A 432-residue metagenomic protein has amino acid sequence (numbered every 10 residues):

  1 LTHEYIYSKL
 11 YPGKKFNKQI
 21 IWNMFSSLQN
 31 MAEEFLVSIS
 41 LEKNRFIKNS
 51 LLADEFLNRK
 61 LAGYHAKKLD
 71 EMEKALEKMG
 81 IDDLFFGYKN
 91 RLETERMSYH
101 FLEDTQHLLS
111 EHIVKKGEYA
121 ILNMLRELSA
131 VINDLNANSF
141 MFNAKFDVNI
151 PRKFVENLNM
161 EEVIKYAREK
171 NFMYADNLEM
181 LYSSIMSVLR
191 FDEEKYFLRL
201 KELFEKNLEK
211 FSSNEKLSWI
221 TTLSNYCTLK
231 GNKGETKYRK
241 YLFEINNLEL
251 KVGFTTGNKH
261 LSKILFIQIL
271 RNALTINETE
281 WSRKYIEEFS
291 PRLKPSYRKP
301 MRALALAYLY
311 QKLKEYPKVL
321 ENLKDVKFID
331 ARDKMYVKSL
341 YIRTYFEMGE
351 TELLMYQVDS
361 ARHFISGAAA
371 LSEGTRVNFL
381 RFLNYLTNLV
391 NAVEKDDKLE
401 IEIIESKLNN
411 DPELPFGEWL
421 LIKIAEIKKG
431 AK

Functional and structural regions predicted by a protein language model:
L1, S8, G13-K14, K18 (+2 more regions): C-terminal non-catalytic interaction modules
L1-S184, L420, K432: Flexible inter-repeat linkers and adjacent short helices within tandem amphipathic alpha-helical repeat scaffolds
Y11-G13, Y166-M173, F204-K216, N247-H260 (+4 more regions): Solenoid-like repeat scaffolds
F142, M173-Y182, N214-C227, G257-I267 (+2 more regions): Generic helix N-cap/helix-start motif at coil->alpha-helix transitions
D147-E162, R190-E205, G234-N247, A273-Y285 (+1 more regions): Helix-turn-helix repeat elements of alpha-solenoid scaffolds
M186-R190, T228-N232, R271-T275, A305-L309 (+2 more regions): Residue-level signature for tetratricopeptide repeat
K263, Y297-A305, R332-F346, E373-T387: Amphipathic alpha-helical protein-interaction segments enriched in hydrophobic
I267-N277, S290-I329, Y345, I365: Alpha-helical adaptor scaffolds
